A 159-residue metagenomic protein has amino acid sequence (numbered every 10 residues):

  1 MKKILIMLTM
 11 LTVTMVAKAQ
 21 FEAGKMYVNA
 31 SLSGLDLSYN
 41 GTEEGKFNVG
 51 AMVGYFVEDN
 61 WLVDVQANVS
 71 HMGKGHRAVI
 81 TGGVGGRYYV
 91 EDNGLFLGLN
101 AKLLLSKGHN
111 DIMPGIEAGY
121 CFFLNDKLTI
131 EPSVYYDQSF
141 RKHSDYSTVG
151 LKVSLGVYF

Functional and structural regions predicted by a protein language model:
M1-K25: Cleavable N-terminal export/targeting peptides
K18, V57-L62, V79, N93-L95 (+4 more regions): A general secondary-structure boundary signal
A19-V69, T148, K152-Y158: Short glycine/proline- and aromatic-enriched beta-strand/turn motifs that initiate or cap beta-hairpins
M26, N60-V63, N93-L97, L124-I130: Repeated loop/turn-to-beta-strand initiation elements of outer-membrane beta-barrel proteins
L32, A51-Y55, V84-Y88, L99-A101 (+3 more regions): Residues on the lipid-exposed face of transmembrane beta-strands in outer-membrane beta-barrel proteins
L32-S38, V69-G73, Y88-D92, A101-K107 (+3 more regions): Transmembrane beta-strands of outer-membrane beta-barrel pores
L37-F47, S70-V79, L103-M113, F140-T148: Solvent-exposed loop/turn segments connecting transmembrane beta-strands in outer-membrane beta-barrel proteins
W61, V65-A78, G82-V90: Acidic (E/D-rich), amphipathic helical modules within compact regulatory domains
